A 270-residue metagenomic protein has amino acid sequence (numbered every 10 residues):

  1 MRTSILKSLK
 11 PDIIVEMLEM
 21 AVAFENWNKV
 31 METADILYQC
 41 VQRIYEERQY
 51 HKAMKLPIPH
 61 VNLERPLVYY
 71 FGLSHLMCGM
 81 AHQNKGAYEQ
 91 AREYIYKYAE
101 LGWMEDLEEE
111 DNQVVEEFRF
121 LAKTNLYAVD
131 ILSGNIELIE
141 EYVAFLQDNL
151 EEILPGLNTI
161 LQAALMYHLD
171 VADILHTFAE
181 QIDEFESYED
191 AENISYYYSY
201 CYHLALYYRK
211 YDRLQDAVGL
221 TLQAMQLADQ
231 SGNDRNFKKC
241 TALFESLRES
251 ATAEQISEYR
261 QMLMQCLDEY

Functional and structural regions predicted by a protein language model:
R2, D35-E46, Y96-E108, E140-N149 (+2 more regions): Amphipathic alpha-helical segments of tetratricopeptide repeats
R2-K7, V41-L67, G102-V115, E184-E192: Flexible helix-coil transition and linker loops at the boundaries of alpha-helical arrays
L9, L63-P66, Y70, E110-R119 (+3 more regions): Structural signature of alpha-solenoid helical repeat junctions
E16-E19, Y70-M77, F118-N125, T159 (+4 more regions): "A position-specific structural signal for the A-helix of alpha-solenoid helical repeats
A21-F24, H75-C78, H82, D130 (+3 more regions): Residue at a conserved register position within TPR or TPR-like alpha-solenoid repeats
Q215-Y270: C-terminal non-catalytic interaction modules
